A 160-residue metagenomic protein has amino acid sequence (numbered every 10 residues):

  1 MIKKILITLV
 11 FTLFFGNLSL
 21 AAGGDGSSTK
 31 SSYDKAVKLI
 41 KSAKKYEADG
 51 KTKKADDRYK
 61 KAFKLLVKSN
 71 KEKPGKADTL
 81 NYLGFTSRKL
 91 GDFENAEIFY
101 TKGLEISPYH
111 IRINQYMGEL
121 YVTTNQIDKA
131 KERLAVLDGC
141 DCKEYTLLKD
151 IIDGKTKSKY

Functional and structural regions predicted by a protein language model:
G24-S32, K131-Y160: Terminal, low-structured helical/coil segments at or just beyond the last alpha-helical repeat
A48, K89, T123-T124, G154-S158: Register position in tetratricopeptide repeats
K76, H110, C142-Y145: Residue-level recognition of tetratricopeptide repeat
E105, Q115-E144: TPR/TPR-like (Sel1-like) alpha-helical repeat modules
